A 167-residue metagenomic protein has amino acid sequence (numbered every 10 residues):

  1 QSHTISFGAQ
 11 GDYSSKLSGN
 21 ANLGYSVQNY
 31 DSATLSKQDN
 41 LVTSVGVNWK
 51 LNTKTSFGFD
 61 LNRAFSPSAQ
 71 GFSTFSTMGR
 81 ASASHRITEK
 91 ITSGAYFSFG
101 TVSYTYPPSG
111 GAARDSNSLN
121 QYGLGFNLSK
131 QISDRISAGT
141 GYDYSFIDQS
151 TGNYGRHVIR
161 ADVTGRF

Functional and structural regions predicted by a protein language model:
Q1-S2, A33-N40, Q70-T77, A112-N120 (+1 more regions): Replace "Gram-negative outer membrane beta-barrel proteins" with "bacterial and organellar outer membrane beta-barrel
H3, Y25-N29, L61-P67, F99-S103 (+2 more regions): Transmembrane beta-strands of outer-membrane beta-barrel pores
H3-F7, L23, L41-V45, T77-A81 (+2 more regions): Hydrophobic, lipid-facing positions within transmembrane beta-strands of outer-membrane proteins
S15-A21, T53-F59, E89-A95, K130-T140: Repeated loop/turn-to-beta-strand initiation elements of outer-membrane beta-barrel proteins
Q28-T34, S56, S66-F72, V102-P108 (+1 more regions): Outer-membrane beta-barrel proteins
K90-G125, Q131: Outer-membrane beta-barrel transmembrane domain signature
L128-Q131, S137, G141, G155-F167: Outer-membrane beta-barrel "beta-signal"
